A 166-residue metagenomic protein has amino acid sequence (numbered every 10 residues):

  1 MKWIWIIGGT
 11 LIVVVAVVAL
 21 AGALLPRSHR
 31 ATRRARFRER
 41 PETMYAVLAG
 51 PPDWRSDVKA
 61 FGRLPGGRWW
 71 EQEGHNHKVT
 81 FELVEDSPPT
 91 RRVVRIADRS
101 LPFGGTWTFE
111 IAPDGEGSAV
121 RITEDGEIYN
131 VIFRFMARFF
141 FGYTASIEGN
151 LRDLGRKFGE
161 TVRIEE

Functional and structural regions predicted by a protein language model:
K2-G66: Hydrophobic ligand-binding cavity/cleft-lining segments
I4-G8, L24, K59, W70-A119 (+1 more regions): Hydrophobic-ligand binding "helix-grip"
T32, E71, R138-F139: Conserved short-loop catalytic and cofactor-binding motifs
E39, K78, S146-G149: Generic recognition of short, well-ordered alpha-helical interface segments
T43-W54, L83, R92-V94, V120-I122 (+1 more regions): Hydrophobic pocket/interface hotspot
I96-R156, E160, I164-E166: Beta-strand/loop substructures that line and gate deep hydrophobic ligand-binding cavities in soluble
